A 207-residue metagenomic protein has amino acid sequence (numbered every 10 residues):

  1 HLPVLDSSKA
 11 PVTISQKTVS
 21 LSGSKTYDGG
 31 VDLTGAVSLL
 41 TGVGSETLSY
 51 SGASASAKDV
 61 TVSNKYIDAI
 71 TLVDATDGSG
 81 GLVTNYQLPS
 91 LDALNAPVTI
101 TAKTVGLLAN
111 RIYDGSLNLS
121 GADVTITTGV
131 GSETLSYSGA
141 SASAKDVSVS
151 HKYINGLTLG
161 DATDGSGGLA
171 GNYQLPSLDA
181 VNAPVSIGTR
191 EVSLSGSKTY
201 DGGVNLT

Functional and structural regions predicted by a protein language model:
H1-T207: Short loop/turn motifs that initiate or flank beta-strands
